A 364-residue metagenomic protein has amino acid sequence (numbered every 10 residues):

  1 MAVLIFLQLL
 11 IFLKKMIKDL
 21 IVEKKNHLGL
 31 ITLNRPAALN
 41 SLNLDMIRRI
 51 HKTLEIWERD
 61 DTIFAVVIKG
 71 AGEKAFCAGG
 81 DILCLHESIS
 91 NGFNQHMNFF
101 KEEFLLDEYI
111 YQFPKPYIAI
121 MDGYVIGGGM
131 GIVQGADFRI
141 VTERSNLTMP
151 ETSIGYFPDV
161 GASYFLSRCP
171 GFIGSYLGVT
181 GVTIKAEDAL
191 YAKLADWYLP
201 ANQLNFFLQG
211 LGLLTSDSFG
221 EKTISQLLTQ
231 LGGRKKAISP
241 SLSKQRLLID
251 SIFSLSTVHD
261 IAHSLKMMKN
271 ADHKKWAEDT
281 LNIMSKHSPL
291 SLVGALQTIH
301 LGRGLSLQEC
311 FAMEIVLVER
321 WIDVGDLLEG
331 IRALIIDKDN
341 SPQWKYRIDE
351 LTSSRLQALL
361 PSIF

Functional and structural regions predicted by a protein language model:
L4-L7, L13: Short hydrophobic targeting helices and cationic amphipathic motifs that mediate membrane/organellar targeting
K14-K69, N94, E108-Y109, S362: Conserved CoA-thioester-binding segment of acyl-CoA-metabolizing enzymes
I68, D81, I132-V133, D188-A189 (+2 more regions): Hydrophobic/aromatic residues within transmembrane alpha-helices of multi-pass small-molecule transporters
G70-L105, G155, I348: Glycine- (often His-adjacent) and acidic-residue-rich active-site loop that binds/positions the CoA thioester
I110-I154, Y176-L177, G181-V182, A186 (+1 more regions): Glycine-rich beta-to-alpha active-site loop
G161-Y164, R168-F219: Contiguous mid-protein beta-loop-alpha structural module that forms a pocket-lining wall or clamp of enzyme active
P200-I283: Amphipathic alpha-helical blocks and their helix-capping loop/short-beta junctions
L265-D272, W276, M284-F364: Long, low-complexity C-terminal extensions of enzymes
